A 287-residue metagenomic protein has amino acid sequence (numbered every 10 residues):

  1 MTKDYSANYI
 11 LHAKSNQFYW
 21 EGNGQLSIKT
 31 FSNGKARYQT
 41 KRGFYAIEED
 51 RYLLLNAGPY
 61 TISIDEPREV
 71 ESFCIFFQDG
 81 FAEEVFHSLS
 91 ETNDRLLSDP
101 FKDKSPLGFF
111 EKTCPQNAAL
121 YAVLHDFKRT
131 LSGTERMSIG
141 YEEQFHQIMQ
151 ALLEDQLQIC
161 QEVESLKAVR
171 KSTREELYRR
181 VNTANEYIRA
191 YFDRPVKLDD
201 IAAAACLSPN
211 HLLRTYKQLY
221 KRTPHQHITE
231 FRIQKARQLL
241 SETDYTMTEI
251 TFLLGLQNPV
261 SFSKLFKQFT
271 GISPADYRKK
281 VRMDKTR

Functional and structural regions predicted by a protein language model:
M1-A7, K279-R287: Short, Lys/Arg-enriched, disordered terminal segments
T2-D103, R129-I139: N-terminal regulatory/effector-sensing and dimerization cores that precede helix-turn-helix DNA-binding domains
Y38, L240, L256: Conserved A-loop
V85, I148-Q156, Y216, L240: Hydrophobic recognition helices of helix-based DNA-binding modules
P106-S172, E176-R179, T183: An amphipathic alpha-helical interaction segment
L157-Q158, K167-E175, T183-Q234, Y245 (+1 more regions): Basic/polar phosphate-binding segments, predominantly the helix-turn-helix DNA-binding elements of transcriptional
R237: Short, amphipathic alpha-helical "recognition" segments used to contact nucleic acids or chromatin
